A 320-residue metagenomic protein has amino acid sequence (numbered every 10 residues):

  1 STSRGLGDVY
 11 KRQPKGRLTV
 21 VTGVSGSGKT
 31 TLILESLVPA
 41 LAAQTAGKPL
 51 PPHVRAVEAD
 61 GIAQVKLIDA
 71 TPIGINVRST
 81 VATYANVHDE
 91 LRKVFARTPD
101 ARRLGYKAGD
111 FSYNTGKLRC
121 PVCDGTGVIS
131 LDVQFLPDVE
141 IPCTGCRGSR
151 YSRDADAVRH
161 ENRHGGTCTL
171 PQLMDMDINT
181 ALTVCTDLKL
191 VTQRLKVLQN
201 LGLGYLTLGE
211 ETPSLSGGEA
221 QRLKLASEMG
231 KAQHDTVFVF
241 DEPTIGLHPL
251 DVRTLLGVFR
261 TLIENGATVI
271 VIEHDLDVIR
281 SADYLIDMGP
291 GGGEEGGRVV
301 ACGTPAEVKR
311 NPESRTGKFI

Functional and structural regions predicted by a protein language model:
S1-I320: Conserved phosphate-binding elements of NTP-dependent enzyme cores
